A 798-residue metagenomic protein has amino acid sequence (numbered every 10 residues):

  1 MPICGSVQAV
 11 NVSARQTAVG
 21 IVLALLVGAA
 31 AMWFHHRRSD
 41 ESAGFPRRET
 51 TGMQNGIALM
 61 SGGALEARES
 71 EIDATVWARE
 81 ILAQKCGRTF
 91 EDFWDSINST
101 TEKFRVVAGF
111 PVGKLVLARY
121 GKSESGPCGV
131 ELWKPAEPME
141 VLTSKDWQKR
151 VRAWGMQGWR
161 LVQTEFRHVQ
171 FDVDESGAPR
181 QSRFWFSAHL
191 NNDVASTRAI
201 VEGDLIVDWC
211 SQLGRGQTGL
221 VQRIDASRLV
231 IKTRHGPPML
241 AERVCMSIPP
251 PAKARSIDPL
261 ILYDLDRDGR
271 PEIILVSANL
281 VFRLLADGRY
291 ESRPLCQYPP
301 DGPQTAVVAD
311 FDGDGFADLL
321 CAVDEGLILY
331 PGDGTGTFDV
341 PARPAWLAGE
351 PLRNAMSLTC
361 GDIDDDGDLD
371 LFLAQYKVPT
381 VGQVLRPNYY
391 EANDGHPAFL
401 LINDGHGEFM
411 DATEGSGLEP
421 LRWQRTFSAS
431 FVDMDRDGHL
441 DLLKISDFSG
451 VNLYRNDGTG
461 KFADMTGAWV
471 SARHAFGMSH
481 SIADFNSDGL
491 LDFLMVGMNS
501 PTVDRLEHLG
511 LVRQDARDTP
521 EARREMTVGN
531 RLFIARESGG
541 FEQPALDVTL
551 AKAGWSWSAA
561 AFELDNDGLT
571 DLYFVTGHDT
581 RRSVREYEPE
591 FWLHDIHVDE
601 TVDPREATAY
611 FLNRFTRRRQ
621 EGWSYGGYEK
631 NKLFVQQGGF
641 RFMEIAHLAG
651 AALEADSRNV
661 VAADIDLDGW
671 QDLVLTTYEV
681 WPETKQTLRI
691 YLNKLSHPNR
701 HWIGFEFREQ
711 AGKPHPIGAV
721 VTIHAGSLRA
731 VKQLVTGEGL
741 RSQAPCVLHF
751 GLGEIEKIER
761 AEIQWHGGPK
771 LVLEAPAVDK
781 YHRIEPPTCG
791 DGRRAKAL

Functional and structural regions predicted by a protein language model:
S39-R119: Short, low-complexity N-terminal intrinsically disordered segments enriched in polar/charged residues
D40-V76, G158-P249, V340-P341: Short beta-strand edge/turn micro-motifs at domain boundaries
D95-G177: A solvent-exposed, acidic/Ser-Thr-rich amphipathic alpha-helical stretch
L229-R255, R283-G302, P331-R353, L385-Q424 (+7 more regions): Blade-edge motifs of beta-propeller repeat domains
C245-L280: Beta-strand-rich domains and repeat architectures in extracellular enzymes and scaffolds, especially beta-propellers
S256-R267, Q304-G313, P331, A355-D365 (+8 more regions): Beta-propeller blade termini
R267-V276, G313-A322, D365-A374, R436-I445 (+3 more regions): Acidic/hydrophobic-patterned starts of short beta strands in beta-sheet-rich repeat architectures
W623-E629, R641-D656, G669-L798: Gly/Ser/Thr/Pro-enriched helix-cap/hinge segments flanking short amphipathic alpha-helices
